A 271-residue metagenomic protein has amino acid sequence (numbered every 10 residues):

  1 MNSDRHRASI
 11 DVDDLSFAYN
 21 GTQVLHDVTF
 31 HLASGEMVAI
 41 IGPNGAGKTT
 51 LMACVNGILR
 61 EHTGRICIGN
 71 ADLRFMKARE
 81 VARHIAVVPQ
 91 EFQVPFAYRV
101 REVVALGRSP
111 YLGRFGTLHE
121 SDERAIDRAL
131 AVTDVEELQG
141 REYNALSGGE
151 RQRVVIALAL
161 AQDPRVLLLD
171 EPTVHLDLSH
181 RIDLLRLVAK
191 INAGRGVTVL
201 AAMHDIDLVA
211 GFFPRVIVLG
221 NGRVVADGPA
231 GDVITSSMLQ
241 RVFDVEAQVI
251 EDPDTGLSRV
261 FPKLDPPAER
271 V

Functional and structural regions predicted by a protein language model:
I41-P43: The feature captures the beta-strand-to-loop junction immediately N-terminal to the Walker
N56: Helix-to-loop junction immediately C-terminal to a conserved catalytic motif
G64-D72, V81: Conserved ABC transporter NBD signature motif
A105, E120-L138: Conserved ABC ATPase "signature" region
E142-L146, E150: Conserved ABC ATPase signature
L167-E171: Catalytic Walker B motif of ABC-type/P-loop ATPase nucleotide-binding domains
V242-V271: ABC ATPase nucleotide-binding domains
